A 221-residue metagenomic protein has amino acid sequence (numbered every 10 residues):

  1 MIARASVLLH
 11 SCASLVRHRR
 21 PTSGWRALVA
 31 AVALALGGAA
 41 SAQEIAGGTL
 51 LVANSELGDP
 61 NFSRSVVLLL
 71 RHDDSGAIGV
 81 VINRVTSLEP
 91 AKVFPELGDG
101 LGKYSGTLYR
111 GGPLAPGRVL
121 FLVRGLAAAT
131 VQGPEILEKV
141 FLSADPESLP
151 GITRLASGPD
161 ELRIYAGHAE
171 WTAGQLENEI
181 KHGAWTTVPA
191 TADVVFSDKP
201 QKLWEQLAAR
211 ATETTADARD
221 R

Functional and structural regions predicted by a protein language model:
M1-P21: N-terminal secretory signal peptides that target proteins for export/translocation
A3-S6, A33, D193, T212: Amphipathic alpha-helical interaction segments
R4, A13, R26-V29, A42: Low-complexity, intrinsically disordered short peptide segments enriched in small/polar/basic residues
H18-G37: Bacterial N-terminal signal peptides
S41-R221: A short aromatic-anchored loop/beta-hairpin motif
